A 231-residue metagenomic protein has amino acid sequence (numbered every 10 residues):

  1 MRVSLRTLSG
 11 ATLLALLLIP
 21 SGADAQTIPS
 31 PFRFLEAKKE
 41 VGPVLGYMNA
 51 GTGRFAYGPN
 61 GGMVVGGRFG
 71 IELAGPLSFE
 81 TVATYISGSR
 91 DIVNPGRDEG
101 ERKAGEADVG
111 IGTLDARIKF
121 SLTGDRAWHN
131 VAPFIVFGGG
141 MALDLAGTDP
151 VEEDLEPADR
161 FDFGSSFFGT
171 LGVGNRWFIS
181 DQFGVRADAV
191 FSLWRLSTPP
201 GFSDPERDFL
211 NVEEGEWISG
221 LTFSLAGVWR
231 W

Functional and structural regions predicted by a protein language model:
M1-L35: Cleavable N-terminal export/targeting peptides
Q26-P29, G42, G70-D154, S166 (+1 more regions): Gram-negative (and chloroplast) outer-membrane scaffold detector with strong preference for beta-barrel transmembrane
P29, G51-F55, R97-A107, E153-F161 (+1 more regions): Extracellular loop and loop/strand-boundary signature of outer-membrane beta-barrel proteins
L35-A37, G75, G124-V131, I179-D181 (+1 more regions): Short coil turns and loop connectors of transmembrane beta-barrels in diderm outer membranes and organellar homologs
A37, P59-V65, D108-L114, V131 (+2 more regions): Residues that define the transmembrane beta-barrel architecture of outer-membrane proteins
V41-G53, I86: Transmembrane beta-strand segments that form the barrel wall of outer-membrane beta-barrel proteins
G51-G53, M63, I111, W231: Outer-membrane beta-barrel transmembrane strands
G88-V93, R102, W177-W231: Predominantly the C-terminal beta-signal and adjacent terminal strand-loop region of outer-membrane beta-barrel
